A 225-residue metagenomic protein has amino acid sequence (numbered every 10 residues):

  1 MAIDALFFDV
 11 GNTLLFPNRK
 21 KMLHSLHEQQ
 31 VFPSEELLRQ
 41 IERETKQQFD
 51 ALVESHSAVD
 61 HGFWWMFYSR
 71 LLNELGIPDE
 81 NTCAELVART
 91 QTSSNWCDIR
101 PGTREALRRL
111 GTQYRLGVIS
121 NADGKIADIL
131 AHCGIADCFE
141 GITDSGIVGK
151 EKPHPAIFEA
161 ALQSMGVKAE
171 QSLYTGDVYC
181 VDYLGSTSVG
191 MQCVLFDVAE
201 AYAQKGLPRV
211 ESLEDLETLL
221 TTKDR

Functional and structural regions predicted by a protein language model:
M1-V10, E36, D79-T82, R104 (+2 more regions): Asp-based, Mg2+/Mn2+-dependent phosphohydrolase catalytic module
A2-R104, R108: N-terminal helical cap/lid subdomain that shapes the substrate entry/recognition surface in HAD-like hydrolases
